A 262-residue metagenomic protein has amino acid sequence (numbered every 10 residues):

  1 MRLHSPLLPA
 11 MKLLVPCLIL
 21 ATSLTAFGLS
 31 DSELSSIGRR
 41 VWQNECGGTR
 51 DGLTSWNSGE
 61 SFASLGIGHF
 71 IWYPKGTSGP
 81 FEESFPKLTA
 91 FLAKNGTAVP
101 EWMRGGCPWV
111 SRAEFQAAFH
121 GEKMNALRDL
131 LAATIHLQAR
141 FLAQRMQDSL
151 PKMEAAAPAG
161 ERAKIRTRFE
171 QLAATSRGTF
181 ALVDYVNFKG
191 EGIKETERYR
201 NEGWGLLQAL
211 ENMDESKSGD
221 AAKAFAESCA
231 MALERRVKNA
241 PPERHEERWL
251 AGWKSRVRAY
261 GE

Functional and structural regions predicted by a protein language model:
R2-V15: Bacterial N-terminal signal peptides that target proteins for export
A21-A26: N-terminal signal peptide c-region/cleavage motif recognized by signal peptidases
F27-E262: Cell-wall polysaccharide-cleaving catalytic domain and substrate-binding groove, primarily in peptidoglycan/chitin
